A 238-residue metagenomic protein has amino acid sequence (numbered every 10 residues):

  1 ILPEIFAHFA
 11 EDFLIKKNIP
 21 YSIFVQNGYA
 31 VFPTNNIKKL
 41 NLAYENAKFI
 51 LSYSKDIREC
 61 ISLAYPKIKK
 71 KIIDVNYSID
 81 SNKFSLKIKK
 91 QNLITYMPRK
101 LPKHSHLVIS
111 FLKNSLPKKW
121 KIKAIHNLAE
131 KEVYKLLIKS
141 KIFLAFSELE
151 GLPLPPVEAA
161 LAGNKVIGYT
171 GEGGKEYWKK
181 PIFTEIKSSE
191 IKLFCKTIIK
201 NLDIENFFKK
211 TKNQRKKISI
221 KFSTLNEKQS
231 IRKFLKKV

Functional and structural regions predicted by a protein language model:
I1-N46: Extended catalytic core of nucleotide-activated donor transferases of GT-like folds
F9-A10, P33-N35, A47-K70, L107: A short, active-site helix/loop in glycosyltransferases that binds the activated sugar's phosphate group
I57-A64, K71-V133: Conserved catalytic-core segment of nucleotide-activated headgroup transferases in glycan assembly
Y134, V157-L161, K175-E176: Short alpha-helical segment that forms part of, or immediately flanks, the ligand-binding pocket in carbohydrate-active
E148: Aromatic "clamp/platform" in nucleotide-sugar-dependent glycosyltransferases that forms part of the donor/acceptor
K165-G168: Short hydrophobic beta-strand element within catalytic cores of glycosyltransferases and related nucleotide-activated
G171-E185: Short acidic/histidine- and often glycine-rich active-site loop of Leloir-type glycosyltransferases that engages
S189-L193, L202-V238: A charged, aromatic-enriched C-terminal amphipathic alpha-helix characteristic of glycosyltransferases across folds
